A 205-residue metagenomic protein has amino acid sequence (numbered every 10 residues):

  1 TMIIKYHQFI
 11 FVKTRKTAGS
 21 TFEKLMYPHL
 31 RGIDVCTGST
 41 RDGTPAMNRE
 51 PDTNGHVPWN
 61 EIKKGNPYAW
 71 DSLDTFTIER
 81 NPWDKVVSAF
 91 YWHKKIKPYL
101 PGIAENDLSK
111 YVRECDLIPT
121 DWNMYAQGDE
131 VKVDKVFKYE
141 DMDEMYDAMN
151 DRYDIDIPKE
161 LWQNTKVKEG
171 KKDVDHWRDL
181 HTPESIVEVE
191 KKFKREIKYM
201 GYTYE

Functional and structural regions predicted by a protein language model:
T1-E205: Membrane-interface amphipathic segments in extracytoplasmic regions
